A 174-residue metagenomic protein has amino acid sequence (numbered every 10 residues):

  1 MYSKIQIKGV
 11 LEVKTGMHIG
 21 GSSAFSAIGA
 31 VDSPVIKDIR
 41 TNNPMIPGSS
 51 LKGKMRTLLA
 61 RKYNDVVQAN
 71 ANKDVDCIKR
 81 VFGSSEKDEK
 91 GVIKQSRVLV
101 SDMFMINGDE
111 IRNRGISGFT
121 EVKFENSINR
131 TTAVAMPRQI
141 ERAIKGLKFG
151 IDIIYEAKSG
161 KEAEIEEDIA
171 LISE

Functional and structural regions predicted by a protein language model:
M1-I128, T132-E174: RNA-binding basic/glycine-rich loop and surface signature characteristic of RAMP-family CRISPR effectors
